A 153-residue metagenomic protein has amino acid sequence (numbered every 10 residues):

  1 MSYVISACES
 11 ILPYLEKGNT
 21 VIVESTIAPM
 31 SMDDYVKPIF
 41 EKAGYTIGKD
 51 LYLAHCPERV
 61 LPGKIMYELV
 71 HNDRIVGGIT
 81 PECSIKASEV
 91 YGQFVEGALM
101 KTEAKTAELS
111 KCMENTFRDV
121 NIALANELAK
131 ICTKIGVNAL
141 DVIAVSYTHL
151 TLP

Functional and structural regions predicted by a protein language model:
M1-R59: Rossmann-like NAD(P)(H) cofactor-binding subdomain of soluble oxidoreductases
Y14, V90, I131: Short alpha-helical functional segments enriched in proximate histidine and acidic residues
A28-P29, C83, L124: Glycine-rich nucleotide phosphate-binding loop and flanking beta-alpha elements of Rossmann-like dinucleotide-binding
G48-D119, I143-Y147: Conserved Rossmann-fold dehydrogenase catalytic segment
D119-N138: A conserved, hydrophobic alpha-helical segment in the catalytic core of large ATP/adenylate-utilizing enzymes
T148-P153: Conserved small/polar residues in nucleotide/adenosyl-binding loops
